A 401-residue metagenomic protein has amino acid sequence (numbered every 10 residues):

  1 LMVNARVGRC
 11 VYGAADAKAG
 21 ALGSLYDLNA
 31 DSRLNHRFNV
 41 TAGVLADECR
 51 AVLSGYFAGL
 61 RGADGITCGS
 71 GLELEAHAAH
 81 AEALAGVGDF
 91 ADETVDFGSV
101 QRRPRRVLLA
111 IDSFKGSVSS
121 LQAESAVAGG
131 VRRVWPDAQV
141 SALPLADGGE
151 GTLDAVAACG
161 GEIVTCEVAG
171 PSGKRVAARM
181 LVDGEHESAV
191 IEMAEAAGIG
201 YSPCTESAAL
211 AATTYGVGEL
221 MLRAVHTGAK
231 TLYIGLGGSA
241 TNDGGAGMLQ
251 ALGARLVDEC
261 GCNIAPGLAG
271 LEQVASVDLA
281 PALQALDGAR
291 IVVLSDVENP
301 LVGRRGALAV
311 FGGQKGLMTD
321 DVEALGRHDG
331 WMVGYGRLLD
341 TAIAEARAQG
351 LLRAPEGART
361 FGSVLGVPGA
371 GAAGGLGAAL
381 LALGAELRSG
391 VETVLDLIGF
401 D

Functional and structural regions predicted by a protein language model:
L1-N4, R223: Structural preference for long, well-ordered alpha-helical segments within the folded cores of structured domains
M2-V3, G23-S24, A246-G247, G306: Short amphipathic alpha-helical segments
V3-V95: Zinc-dependent deaminase
F90-L236, A240-D401: N-terminal loops that bind phosphate or other acidic moieties and the adjacent beta-alpha structural core
